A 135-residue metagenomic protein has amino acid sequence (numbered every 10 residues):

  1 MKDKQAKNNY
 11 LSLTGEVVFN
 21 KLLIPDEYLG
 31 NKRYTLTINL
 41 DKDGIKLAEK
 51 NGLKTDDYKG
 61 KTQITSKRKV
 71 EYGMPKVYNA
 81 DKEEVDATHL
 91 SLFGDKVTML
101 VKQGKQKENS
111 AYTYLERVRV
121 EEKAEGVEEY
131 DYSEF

Functional and structural regions predicted by a protein language model:
M1-K69: OB-fold ssDNA-binding interfaces and closely related basic DNA-contact patches used across DNA replication/repair
M1-L11, K123-F135: Acidic, gly/ser/pro-rich intrinsically disordered tails
R33-T35, G94-T98, L115: Extracellular structured ligand-interaction cores
T37-N39, L100-K102, R117-R119: Residue-level recognition of well-ordered beta-strand positions that form the cores of beta-sheet-rich folds across
Q63-T88: Beta-strand/loop nucleic-acid-binding surfaces
K67-K69, K102-Q106, E121: Short glycine-rich beta-strand segments
A80-V97, Q103-Y112: Exposed beta-sheet edge/beta-hairpin loop segments within beta-rich domains
K107-V127: OB-fold/S1-family single-stranded nucleic acid-binding modules
